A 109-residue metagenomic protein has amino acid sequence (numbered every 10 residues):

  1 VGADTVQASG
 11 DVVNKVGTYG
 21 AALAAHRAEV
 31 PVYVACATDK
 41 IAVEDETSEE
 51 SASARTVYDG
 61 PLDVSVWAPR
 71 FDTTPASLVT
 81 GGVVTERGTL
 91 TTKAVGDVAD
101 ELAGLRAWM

Functional and structural regions predicted by a protein language model:
V1-M109: Conserved phosphate- and dinucleotide-binding cores of soluble alpha/beta proteins, encompassing both enzyme active
